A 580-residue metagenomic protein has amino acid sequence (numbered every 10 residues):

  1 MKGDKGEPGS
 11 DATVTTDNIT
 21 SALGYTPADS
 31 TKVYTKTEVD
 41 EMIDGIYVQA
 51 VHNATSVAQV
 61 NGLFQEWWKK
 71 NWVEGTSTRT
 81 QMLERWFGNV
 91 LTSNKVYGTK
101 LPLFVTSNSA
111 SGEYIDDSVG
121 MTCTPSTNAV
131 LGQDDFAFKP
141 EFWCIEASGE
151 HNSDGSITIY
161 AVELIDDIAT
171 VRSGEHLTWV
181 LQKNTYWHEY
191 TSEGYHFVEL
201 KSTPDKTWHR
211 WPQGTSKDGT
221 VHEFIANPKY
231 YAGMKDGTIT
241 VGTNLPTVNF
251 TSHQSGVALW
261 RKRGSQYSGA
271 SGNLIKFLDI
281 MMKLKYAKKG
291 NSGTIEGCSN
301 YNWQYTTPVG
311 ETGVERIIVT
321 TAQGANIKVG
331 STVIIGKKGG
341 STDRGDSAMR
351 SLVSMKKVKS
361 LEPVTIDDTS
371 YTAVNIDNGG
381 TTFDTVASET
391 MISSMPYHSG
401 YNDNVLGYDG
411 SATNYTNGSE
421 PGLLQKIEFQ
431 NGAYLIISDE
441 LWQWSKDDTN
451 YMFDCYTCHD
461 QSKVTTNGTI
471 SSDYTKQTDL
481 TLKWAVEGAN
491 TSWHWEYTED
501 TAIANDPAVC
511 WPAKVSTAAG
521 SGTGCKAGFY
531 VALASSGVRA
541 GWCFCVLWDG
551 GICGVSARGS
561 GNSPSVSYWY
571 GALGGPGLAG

Functional and structural regions predicted by a protein language model:
M1-S21, P27-S30, V39: Collagen/collagen-like triple-helix recognition
T16-I19, T26, T35-W67, N71 (+2 more regions): Heptad-repeat coiled-coil amphipathic alpha-helices that mediate oligomerization/assembly
Q65-G112, V374, Y434-W442, T469-G580: C-terminal, surface-exposed recognition/capping segments
D134-W208: Extended, Lys/Arg-enriched charged tracts that mediate electrostatic binding to polyanionic substrates
A169, E175-H176, K206-G340, G345 (+3 more regions): Short aromatic-cysteine micro-motif
G174-L181, Y190, G194-Q266, S445-E496 (+1 more regions): Extracellular adhesion/carbohydrate-recognition regions
T185-W187, A232, L274, G339-G340 (+2 more regions): Acidic glycine-/aspartate-rich tracts in secreted/extracellular proteins
S292-T312, G379-G418, D447-C525: Surface-exposed intrinsically disordered loops and tails
